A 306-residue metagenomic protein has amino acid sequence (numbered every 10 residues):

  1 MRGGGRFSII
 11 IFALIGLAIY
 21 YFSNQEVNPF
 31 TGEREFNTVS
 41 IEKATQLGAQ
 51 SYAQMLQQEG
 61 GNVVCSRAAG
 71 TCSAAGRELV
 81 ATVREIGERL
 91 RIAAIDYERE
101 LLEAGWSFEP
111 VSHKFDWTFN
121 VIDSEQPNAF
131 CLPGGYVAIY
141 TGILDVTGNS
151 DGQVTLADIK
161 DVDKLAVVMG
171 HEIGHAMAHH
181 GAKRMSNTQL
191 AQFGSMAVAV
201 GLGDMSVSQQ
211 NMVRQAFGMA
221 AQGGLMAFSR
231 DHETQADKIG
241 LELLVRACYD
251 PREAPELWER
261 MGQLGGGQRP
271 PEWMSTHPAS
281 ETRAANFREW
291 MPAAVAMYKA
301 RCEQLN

Functional and structural regions predicted by a protein language model:
M1-I11: N-terminal Sec-pathway targeting helices
R2, L14, I19-Q189, L202 (+3 more regions): Peri-catalytic and regulatory segments of divalent metal-dependent proteins
A53, E88, V167, Q192-S195 (+8 more regions): Generic alpha-helical structural context detector
K160, G174, A178-A227: Short, low-complexity, glycine-enriched hydrophobic/amphipathic alpha-helices that associate with lipid bilayers
K160, K164, M185, Q189 (+4 more regions): Alpha-helix N-cap and coil->helix boundary residues
D204-E253, P271: Metalloprotease/metallohydrolase-associated module, dominated by Zn2+-dependent proteases
D237, D250, P255-N306: Extracytoplasmic and endomembrane cell-envelope/extracellular-matrix remodeling and assembly machinery
